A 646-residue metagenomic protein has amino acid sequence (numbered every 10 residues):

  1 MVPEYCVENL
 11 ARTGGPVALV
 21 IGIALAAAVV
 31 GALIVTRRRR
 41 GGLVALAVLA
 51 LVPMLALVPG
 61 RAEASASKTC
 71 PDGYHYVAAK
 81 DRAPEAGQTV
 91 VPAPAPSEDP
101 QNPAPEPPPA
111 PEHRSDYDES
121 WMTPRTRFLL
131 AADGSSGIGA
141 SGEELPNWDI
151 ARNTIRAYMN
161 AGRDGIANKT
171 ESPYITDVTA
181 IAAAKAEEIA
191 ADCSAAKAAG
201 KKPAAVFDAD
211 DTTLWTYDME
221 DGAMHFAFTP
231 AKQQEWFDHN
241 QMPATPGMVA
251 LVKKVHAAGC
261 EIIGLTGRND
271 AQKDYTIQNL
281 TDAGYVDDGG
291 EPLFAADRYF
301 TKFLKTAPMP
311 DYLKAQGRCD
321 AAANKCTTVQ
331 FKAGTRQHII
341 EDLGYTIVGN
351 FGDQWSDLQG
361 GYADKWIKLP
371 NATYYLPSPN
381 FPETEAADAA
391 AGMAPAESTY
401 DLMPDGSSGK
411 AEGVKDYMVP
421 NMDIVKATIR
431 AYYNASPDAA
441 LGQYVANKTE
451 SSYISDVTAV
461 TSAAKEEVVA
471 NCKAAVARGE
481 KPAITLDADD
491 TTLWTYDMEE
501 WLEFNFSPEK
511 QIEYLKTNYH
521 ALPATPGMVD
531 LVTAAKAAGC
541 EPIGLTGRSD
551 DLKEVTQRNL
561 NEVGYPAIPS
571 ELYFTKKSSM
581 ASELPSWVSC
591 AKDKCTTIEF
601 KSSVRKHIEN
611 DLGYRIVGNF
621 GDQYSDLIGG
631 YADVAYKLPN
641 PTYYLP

Functional and structural regions predicted by a protein language model:
P3-I21: Extracellular Ser/Thr-rich, low-complexity/disordered mucin-like segments
A18-T36, L49, P53: A cross-kingdom C-terminal cell-surface attachment/processing module
G42-E63: Internal/C-terminal transmembrane anchor helices
A64-G87, V91-F207, T384-L486: Non-catalytic pre-domain segments flanking phosphatase-related domains
K202, T213-P246, A250, A257 (+1 more regions): Active-site neighborhood of HAD-like aspartate-dependent phosphohydrolases
P203-T216, G264, P482-T495: Asp-based phosphoryl-transfer active-site loop
E235-I263, D270-Q272, T276, E513-I543 (+2 more regions): Short, acidic loop-to-helix structural element flanking the phosphoryl-transfer center in phosphate-processing enzymes
A271-A427, S549-P646: C-terminal cap/substrate-recognition subdomain and adjoining C-terminal extension of metal-dependent phosphatase-like
